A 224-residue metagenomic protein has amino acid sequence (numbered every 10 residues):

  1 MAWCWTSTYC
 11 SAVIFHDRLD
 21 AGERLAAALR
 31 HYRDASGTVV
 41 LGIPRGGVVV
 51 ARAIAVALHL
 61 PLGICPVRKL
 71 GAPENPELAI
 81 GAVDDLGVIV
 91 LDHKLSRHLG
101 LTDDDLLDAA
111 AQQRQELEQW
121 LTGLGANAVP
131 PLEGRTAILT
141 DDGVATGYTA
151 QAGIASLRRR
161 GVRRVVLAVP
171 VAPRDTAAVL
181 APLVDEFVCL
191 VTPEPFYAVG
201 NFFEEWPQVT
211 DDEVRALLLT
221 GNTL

Functional and structural regions predicted by a protein language model:
M1-L224: PRPP-associated nucleotide enzymes
